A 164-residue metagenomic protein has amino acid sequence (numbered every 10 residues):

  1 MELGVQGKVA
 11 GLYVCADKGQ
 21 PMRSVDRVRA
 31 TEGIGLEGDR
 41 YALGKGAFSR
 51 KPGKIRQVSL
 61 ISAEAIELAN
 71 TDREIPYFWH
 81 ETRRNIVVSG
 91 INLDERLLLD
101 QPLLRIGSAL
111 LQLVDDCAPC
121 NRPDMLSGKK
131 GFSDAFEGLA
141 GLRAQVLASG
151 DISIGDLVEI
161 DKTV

Functional and structural regions predicted by a protein language model:
M1-V164: Metal-cofactor-dependent catalytic cores
